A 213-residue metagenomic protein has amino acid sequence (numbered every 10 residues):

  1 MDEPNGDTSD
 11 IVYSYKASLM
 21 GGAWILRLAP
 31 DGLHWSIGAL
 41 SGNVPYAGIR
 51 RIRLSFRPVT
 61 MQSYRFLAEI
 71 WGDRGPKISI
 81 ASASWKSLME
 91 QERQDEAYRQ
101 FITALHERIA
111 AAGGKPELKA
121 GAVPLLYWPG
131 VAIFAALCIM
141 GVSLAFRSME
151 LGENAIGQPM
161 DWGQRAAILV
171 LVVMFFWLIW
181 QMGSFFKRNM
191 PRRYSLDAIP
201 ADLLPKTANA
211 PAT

Functional and structural regions predicted by a protein language model:
M1-E3, S14-A17, A122-P191: Alpha-helical transmembrane spans
M1-I25, A198-P211: Anionic N-terminal interaction surfaces
G21, A39, D73-G75: Glycine-centered tight beta-turn/hairpin loop motif at sheet-sheet or coil-to-beta transitions
W24-L28, E69-W71: Short, exposed beta-strand/loop patches in secreted or surface proteins that constitute
A29-H34, S41-V59: Phosphoinositide-dependent membrane-docking surfaces
T60-S82: Short, surface-exposed polybasic-and-hydrophobic patches located at secondary-structure transitions
S87-A120: Extended, hydrophilic extramembrane loops/domains of integral membrane proteins
F101-I102, F186-T213: Cytosolic juxtamembrane segments of membrane proteins
